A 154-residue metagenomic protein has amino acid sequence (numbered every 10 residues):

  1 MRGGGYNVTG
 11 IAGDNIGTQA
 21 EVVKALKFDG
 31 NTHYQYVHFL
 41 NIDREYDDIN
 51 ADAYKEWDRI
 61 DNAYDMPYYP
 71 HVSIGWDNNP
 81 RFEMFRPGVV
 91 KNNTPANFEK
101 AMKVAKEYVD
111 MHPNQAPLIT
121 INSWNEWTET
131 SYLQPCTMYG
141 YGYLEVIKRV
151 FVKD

Functional and structural regions predicted by a protein language model:
M1-D154: Glycan-processing catalytic domains of CAZymes
